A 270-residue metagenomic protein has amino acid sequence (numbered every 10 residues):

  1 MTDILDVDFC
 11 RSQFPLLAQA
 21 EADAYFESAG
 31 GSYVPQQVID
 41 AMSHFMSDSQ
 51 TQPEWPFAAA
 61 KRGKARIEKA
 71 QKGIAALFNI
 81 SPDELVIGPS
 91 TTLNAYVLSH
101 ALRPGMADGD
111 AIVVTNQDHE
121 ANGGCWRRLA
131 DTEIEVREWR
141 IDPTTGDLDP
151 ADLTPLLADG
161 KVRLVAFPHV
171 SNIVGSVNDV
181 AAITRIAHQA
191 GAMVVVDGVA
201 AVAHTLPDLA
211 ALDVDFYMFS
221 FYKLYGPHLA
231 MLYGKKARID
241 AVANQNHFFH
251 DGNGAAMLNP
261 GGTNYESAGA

Functional and structural regions predicted by a protein language model:
M1-A270: Pyridoxal 5′-phosphate
